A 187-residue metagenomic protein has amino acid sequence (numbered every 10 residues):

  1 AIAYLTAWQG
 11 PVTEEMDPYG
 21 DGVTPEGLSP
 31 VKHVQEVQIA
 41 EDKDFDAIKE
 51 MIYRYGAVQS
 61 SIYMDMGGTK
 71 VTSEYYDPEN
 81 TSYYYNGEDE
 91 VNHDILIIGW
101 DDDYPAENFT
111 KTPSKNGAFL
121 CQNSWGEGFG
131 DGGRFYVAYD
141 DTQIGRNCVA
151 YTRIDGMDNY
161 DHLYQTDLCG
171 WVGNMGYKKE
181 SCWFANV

Functional and structural regions predicted by a protein language model:
A1-V187: Predominantly the structural core of cysteine protease catalytic domains
